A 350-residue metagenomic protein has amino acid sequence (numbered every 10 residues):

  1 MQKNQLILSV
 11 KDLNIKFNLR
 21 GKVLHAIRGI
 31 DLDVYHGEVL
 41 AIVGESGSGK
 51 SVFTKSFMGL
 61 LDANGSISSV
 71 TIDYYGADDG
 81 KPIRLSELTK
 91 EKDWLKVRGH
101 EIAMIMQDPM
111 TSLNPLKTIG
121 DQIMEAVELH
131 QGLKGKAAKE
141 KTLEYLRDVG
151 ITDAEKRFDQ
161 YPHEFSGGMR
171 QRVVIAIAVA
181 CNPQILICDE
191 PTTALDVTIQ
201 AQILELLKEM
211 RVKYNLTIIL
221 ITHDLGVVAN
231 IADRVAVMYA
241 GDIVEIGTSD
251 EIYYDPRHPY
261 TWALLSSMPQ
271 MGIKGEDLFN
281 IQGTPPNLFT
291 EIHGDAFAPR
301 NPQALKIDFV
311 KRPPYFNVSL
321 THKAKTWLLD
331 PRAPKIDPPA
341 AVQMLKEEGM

Functional and structural regions predicted by a protein language model:
L6, P82, T152-E155, T248-M350: Short catalytic/signature loops enriched in Gly
V43-E45: The feature captures the beta-strand-to-loop junction immediately N-terminal to the Walker
D79-A103, L129, E251-P256, P286-E291: ABC ATPase NBD coupling module
Q160-F165, M169: Conserved ABC ATPase signature
A180-Q184: A short, proline-enriched helix->beta-strand linker immediately N-terminal to the Walker B motif in ABC-type P-loop
I187-P191, L195-D277: P-loop NTP-binding/switch modules centered on Walker-like glycine-rich loops
